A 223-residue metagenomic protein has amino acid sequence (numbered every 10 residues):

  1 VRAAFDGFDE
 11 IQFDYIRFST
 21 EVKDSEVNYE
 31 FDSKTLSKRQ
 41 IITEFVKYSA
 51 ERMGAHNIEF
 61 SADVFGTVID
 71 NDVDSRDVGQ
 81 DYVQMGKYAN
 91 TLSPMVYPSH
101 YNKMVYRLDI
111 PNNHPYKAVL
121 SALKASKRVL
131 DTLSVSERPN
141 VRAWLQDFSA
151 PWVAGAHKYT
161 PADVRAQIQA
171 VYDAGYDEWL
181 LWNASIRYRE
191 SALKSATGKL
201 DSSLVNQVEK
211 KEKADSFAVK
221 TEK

Functional and structural regions predicted by a protein language model:
V1, R17-S19, K23-E26: A charged, solvent-exposed segment within the mature domains of Sec-exported extracytoplasmic proteins
V1-I16, D77, D81-Y88: An active-site-proximal structural segment forming one wall of the substrate-binding cleft that immediately precedes
F8, A89-H100, P115-F217, E222: Substrate-binding cleft of secreted/luminal carbohydrate-active enzymes
E10-D14, F60-D63, L181: A structural signal for short, well-ordered beta-strand segments and their strand-loop junctions that often border
R17-F18, T67, S185-I186: Conserved beta-strand edge residues that scaffold enzyme active sites
V22-S25, Y29-F65, I69-D72, R76-W152 (+1 more regions): Glycoside hydrolase catalytic-domain groove-lining segments
